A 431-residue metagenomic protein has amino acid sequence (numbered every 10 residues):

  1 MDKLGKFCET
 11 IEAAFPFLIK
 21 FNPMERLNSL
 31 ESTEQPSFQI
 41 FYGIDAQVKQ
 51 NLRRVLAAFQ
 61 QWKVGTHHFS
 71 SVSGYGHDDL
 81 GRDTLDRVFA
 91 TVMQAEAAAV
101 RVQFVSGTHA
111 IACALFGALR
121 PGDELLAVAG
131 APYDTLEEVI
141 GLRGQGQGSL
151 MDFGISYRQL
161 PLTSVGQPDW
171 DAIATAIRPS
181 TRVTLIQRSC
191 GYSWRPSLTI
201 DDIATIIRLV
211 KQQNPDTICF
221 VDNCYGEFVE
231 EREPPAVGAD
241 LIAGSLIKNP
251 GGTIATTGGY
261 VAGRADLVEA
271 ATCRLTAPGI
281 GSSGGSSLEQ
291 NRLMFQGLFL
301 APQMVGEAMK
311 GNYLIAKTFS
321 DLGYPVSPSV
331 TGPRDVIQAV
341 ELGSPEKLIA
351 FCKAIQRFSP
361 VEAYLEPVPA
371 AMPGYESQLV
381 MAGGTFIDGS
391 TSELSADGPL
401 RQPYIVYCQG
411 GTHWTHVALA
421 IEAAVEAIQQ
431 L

Functional and structural regions predicted by a protein language model:
F7, E25-F38, V55-Q61, G65-H68 (+5 more regions): Conserved PLP-enzyme active-site core in the AAT-like
C8-I11, F15-T84, P399-C408: N-terminal entrance/gating region of PLP-dependent enzymes' catalytic architecture
H68, V72-S73, A99-Q103, V336-E341: Short glycine-rich or small-residue beta-strand-to-loop segments that form or flank ligand, phosphate, metal/Fe-S
L80-A98, A110: Long amphipathic N-terminal alpha/beta scaffold segment
T84, V88, T205, L209 (+2 more regions): Amphipathic alpha-helical segments that form well-ordered structural scaffolds and often line/cohere around active
E96-V100, D123-L126, R182-V183, D216-C219 (+5 more regions): Structural motif
S320-L431: Conserved C-terminal alpha-helix-loop-beta "cap" of PLP-dependent enzymes that closes/shapes the active-site mouth
